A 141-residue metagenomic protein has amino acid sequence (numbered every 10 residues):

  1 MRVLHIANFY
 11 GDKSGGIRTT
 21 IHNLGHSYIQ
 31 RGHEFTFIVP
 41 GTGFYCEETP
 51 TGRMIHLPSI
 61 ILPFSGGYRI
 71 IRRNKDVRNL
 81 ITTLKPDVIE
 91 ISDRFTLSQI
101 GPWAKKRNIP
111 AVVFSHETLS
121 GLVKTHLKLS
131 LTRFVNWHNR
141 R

Functional and structural regions predicted by a protein language model:
M1-H56, T82: N-terminal subdomain of nucleotide-sugar transferases
F9-D12, I60-L62, S120: A short, flexible beta-alpha/helix-coil linker loop
C46, S120-K124: A short beta-to-alpha transition loop/helix N-cap that caps and shapes the active-site region
T49, G101-A104, H126: Short amphipathic alpha-helical segments
G52-N79, L127-R133: A short, charged, and often flexible helix/loop element on the N-terminal side of the glycosyltransferase catalytic
L80-D87: Glycine-rich phosphate-binding loop signature in dinucleotide/nucleotide-binding domains
I89-G121: An aromatic- and histidine-rich active-site surface loop
K106, L119, R133-R141: Membrane-proximal helix-turn-helix segments that form the acceptor-binding/catalytic region of lipid-linked
